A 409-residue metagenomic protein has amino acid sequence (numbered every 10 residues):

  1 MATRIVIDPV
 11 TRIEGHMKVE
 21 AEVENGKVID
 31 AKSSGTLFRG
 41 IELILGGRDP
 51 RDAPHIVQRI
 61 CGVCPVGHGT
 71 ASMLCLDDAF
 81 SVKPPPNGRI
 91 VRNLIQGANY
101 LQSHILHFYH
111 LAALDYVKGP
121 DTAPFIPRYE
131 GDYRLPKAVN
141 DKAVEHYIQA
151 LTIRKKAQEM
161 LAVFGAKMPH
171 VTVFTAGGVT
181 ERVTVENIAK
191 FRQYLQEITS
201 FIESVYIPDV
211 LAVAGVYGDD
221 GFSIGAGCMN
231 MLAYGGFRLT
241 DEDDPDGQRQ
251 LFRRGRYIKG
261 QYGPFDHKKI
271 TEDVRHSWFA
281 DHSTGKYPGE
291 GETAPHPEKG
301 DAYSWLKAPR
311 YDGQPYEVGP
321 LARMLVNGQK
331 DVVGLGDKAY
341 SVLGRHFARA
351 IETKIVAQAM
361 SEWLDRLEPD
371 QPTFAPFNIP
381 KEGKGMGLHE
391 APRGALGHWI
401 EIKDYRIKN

Functional and structural regions predicted by a protein language model:
M1-R393, K403-D404: Active-site bordering "gate/hinge" segments that shape substrate access to catalytic or cofactor-binding pockets
A395-N409: C-terminal hydrophobic structural anchor segments that stabilize assembly/packing rather than catalytic chemistry
